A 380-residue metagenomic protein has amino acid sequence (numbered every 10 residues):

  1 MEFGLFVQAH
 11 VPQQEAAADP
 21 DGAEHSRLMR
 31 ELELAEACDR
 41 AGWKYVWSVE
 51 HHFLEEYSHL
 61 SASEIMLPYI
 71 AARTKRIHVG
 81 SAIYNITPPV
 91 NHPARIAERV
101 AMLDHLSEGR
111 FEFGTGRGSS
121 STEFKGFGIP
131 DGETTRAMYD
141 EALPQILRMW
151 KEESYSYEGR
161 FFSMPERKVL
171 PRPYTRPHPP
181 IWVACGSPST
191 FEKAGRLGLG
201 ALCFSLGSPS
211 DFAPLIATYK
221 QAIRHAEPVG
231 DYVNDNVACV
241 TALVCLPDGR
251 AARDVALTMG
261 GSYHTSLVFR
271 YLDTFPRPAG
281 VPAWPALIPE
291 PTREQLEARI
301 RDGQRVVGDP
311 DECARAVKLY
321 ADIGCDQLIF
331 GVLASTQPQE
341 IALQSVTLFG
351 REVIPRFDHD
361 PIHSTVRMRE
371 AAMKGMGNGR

Functional and structural regions predicted by a protein language model:
M1-G80, P177-P179, R367-A372: N-terminal beta1-alpha1-beta2 module of alpha/beta enzyme domains
E2-E24, I86-Y157, A201-C203, G207-A213: Flexible, glycine-rich active-site loops centered on histidine and acidic residues that chelate a metal or position
F3, C38, G42, E50 (+11 more regions): Conserved, mostly hydrophobic/aromatic
L5, E133-V169, S210-C325, D358-R380: An alpha-helical appendage that flanks or caps ligand/catalytic pockets
A9, Q13-L28, I83-A94, T175-G186 (+2 more regions): Active-site mouth loops of central-metabolism enzymes
D39-R40, L67-R76, V100-F111, E192-R196 (+2 more regions): Acidic (Asp/Glu)-rich catalytic clusters
Y45-M66, I70, N85-T87, S119 (+3 more regions): Glycine-rich, proline-tolerant flexible connector loops at the mouths of alpha/beta enzymes
Y57-S81, M138-E141, V346-H363: Alpha-helix-loop-beta-strand connector modules within alpha/beta enzyme cores
